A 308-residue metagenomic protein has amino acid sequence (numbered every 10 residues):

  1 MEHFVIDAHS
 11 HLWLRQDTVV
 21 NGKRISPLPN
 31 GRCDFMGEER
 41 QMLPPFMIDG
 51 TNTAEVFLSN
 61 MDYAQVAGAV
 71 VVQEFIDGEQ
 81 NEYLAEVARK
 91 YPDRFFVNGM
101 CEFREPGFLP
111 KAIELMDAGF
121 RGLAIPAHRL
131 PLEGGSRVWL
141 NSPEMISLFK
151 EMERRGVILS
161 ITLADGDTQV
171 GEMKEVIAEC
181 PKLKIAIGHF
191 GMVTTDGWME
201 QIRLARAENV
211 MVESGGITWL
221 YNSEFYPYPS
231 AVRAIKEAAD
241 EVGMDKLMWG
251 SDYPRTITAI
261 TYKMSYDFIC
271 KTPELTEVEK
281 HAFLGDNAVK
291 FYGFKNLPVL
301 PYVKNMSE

Functional and structural regions predicted by a protein language model:
E2-A8, D17-S59, Y63, G68 (+3 more regions): Mid-to-C-terminal alpha-helical segments outside catalytic/metal-binding sites
H9, M61, L84, L115 (+5 more regions): Conserved, mostly hydrophobic/aromatic
H9-R15, T162, H189: Histidine-centered divalent metal-coordination motifs
W13-R15, I76-E79, R104-G107, L130-L132 (+4 more regions): Active-site environment of divalent metal-dependent phosphoester hydrolases
E38-M47, V71-V72, I125-L140: Glycine-rich phosphate-binding "P-loop"
G50-N60, E105-L115, G197: Short, acidic/polar
N60, Q65-A85, P92-E102, A124: Short, well-structured secondary-structure segments
G122, R137-M248, N296-E308: Catalytic pocket-lining loop regions of alpha/beta-barrel enzymes, especially the amidohydrolase/enolase/GH5 lineages
